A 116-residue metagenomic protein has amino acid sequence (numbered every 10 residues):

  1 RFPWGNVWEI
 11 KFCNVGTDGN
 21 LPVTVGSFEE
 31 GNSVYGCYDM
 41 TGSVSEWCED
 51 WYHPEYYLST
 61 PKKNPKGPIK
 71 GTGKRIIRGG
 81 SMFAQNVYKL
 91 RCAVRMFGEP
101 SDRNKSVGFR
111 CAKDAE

Functional and structural regions predicted by a protein language model:
R1-M96: Functional-site microenvironments in short loops/helix caps that host divalent-cation chemistry
Y35, D102-N104: Short coil/turn motifs at beta-sheet boundaries
N104-E116: Short, structured beta-strand segments at or near domain termini in extracellular proteins/domains
